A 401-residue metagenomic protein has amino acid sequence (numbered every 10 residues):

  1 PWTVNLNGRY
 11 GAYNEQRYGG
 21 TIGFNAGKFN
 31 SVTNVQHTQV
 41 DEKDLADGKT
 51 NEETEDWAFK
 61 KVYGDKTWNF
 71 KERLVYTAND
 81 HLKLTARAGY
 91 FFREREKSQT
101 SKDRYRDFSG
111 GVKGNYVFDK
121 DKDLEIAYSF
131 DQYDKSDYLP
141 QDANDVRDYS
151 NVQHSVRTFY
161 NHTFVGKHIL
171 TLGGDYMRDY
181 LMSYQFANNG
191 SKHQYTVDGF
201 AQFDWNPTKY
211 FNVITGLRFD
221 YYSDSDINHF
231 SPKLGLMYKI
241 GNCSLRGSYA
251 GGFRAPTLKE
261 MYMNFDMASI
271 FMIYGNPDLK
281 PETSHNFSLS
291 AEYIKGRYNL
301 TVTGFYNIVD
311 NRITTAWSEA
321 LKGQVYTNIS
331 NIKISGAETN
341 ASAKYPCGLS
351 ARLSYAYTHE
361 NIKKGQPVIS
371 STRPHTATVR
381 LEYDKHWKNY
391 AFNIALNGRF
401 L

Functional and structural regions predicted by a protein language model:
P1-N5: A beta-strand signature from Gram-negative outer-membrane beta-barrel systems, especially the internal plug domain
G8-A12, A26-K28, H37-D41, Y90-E94 (+13 more regions): Transmembrane beta-strands of outer-membrane beta-barrel pores
R9, Y13, R17, T21-Y105: Periplasmic-side early beta-strands and strand-to-turn transitions of outer-membrane beta-barrels
Y10-A12, G23, N51-D56, K60-K66 (+9 more regions): Replace "Gram-negative outer membrane beta-barrel proteins" with "bacterial and organellar outer membrane beta-barrel
D44-T50, R87-F91, E96-D103, A127 (+7 more regions): Outer-membrane beta-barrel translocator domains and adjoining extracellular loop/strand segments of Gram-negative
V75-F92, R104-K239, Y298-F305, R352: Face-selective signature of the C-terminal outer-membrane beta-barrel domain
K102-V117, Y149-V152, S225, S244 (+3 more regions): Outer-membrane beta-barrel signature, preferentially recognizing the C-terminal barrel domain of Gram-negative
N206-V213, F305-V309, T327-L401: Gram-negative outer-membrane beta-barrel transporters
